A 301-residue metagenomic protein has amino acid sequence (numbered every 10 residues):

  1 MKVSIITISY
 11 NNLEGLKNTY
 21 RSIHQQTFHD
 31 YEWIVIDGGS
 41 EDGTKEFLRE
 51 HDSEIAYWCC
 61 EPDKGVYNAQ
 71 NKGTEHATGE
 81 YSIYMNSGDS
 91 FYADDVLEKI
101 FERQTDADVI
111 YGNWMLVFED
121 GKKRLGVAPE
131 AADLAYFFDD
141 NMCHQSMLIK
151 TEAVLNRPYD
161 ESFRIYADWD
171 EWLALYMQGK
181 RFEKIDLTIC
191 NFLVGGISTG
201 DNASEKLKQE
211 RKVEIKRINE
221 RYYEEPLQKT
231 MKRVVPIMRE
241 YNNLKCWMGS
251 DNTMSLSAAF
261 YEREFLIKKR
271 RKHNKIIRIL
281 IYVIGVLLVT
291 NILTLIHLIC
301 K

Functional and structural regions predicted by a protein language model:
M1-S4, E32, D170: Cell-envelope/extracellular polymer assembly enzymes that use nucleotide-activated donors
E14-K17, D42-E50: Acidic helix N-cap motif at the loop->helix transition within catalytic regions of sugar-transfer enzymes
T19, C60-A77: Glycine-rich, basic loop-to-helix element that forms the pyrophosphate-binding segment of sugar-nucleotide handling
R21-D30: Short, acidic, metal-binding catalytic loop of nucleotide-sugar glycosyltransferases
H29, D37-E46, N86: A conserved acidic beta->alpha catalytic loop
S82: Short aromatic/hydrophobic "clamp" motif used to bind/position activated sugar donors
S90, D94-R124: Conserved donor NDP-sugar-binding/catalytic core segment of glycosyltransferases
L125-I218: Conserved nucleotide-sugar donor-binding catalytic segment
